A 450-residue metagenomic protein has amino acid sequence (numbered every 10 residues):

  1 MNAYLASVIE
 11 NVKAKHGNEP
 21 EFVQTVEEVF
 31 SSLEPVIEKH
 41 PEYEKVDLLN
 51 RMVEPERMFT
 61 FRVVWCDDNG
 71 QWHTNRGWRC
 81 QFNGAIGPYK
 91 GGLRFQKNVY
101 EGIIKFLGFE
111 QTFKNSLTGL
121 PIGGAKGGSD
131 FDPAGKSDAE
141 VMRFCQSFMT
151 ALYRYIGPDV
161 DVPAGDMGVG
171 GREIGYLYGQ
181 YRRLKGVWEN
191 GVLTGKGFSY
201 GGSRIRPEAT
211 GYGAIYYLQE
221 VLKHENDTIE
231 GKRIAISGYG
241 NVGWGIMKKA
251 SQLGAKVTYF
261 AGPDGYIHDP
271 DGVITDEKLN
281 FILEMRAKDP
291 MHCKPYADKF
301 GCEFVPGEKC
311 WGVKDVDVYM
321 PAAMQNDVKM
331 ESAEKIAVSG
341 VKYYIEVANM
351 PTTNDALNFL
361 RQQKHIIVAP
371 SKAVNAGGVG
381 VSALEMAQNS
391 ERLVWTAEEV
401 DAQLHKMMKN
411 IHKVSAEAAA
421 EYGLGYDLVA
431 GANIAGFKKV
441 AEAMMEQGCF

Functional and structural regions predicted by a protein language model:
N2-T25, V221-L222, A337-F450: Adenosine-phosphate binding glycine-rich loop
A3, G17, E21-Q24, E28 (+25 more regions): Conserved active-site and cofactor/substrate-binding residues in soluble primary-metabolism enzymes
P20-V23, K39-V46, G119, I156-G165 (+3 more regions): Flexible, glycine/charged-enriched surface loops at secondary-structure junctions
E42-Q71: Structured beta-strand/loop patches that form or line metal/cofactor-binding pockets in enzymes
Q96, N115-E230: Glycine/serine-rich phosphate-binding loop and adjoining beta1-alpha1 elements at the start of nucleotide-handling
G197, G202-D315: Glycine-rich phosphate/diphosphate-binding loop of Rossmann-like nucleotide-binding domains
G265-V368, A373: Rossmann-like adenosine-cofactor binding region
